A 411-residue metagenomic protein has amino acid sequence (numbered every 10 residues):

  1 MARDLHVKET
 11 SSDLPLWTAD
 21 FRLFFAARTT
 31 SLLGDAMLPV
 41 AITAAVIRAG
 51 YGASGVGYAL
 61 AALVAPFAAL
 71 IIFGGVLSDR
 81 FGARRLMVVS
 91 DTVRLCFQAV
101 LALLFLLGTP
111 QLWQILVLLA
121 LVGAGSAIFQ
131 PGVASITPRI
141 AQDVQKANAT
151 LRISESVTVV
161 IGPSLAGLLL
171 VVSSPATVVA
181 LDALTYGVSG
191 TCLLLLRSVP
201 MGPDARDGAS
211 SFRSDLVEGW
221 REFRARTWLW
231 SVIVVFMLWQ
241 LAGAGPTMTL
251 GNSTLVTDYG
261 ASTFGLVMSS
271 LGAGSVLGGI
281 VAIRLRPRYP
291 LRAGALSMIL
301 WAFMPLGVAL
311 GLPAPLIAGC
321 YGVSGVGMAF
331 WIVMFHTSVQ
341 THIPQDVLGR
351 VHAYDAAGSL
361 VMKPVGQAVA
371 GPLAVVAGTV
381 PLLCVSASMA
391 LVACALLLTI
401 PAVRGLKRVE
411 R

Functional and structural regions predicted by a protein language model:
M1-R411: Alpha-helical transmembrane-bundle signature of multi-pass membrane transport and export proteins
